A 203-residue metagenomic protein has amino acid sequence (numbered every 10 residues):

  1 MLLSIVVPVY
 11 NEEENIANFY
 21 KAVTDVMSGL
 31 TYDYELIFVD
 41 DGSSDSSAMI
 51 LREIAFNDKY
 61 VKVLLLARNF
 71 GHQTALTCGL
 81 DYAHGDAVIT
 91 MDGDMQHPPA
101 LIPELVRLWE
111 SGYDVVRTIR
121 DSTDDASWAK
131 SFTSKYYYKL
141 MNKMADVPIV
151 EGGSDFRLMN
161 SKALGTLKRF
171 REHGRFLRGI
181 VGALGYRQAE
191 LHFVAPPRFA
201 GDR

Functional and structural regions predicted by a protein language model:
L2-S4, E35: Cell-envelope/extracellular polymer assembly enzymes that use nucleotide-activated donors
E12-M27: Short, well-formed alpha-helical segments that are part of the catalytic scaffolds of diverse glycosyltransferases
E12-N15, S43, P98: Donor nucleotide-sugar binding loop of glycosyltransferases
M27-Y32, A55-Y60: Short helix-capping segments at alpha-helix termini
Y32-G42, L64-L65: Short beta-strand/loop segment that forms part of the nucleotide-sugar
D40-M49, M95-Q96: A conserved acidic beta->alpha catalytic loop
E53, L64-R68, H72-Y82, A87 (+2 more regions): Acceptor/aglycone-binding surface of glycosyltransferases and processive sugar-polymer synthases
